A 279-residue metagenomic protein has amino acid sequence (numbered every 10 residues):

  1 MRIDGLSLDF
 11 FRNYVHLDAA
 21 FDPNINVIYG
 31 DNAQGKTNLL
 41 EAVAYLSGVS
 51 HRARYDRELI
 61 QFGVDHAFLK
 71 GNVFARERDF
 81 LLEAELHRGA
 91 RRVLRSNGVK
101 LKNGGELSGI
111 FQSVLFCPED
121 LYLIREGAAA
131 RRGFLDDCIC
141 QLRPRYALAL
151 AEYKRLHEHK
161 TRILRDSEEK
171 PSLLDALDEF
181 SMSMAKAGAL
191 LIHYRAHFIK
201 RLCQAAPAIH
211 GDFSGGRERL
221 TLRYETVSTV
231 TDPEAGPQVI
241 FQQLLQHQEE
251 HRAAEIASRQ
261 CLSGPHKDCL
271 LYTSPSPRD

Functional and structural regions predicted by a protein language model:
M1-V15: N-terminal pre-Walker A segment at the start of P-loop NTPase domains
F11, V15-S96, R145-Y146, Y153 (+3 more regions): Conserved P-loop NTP-binding catalytic core
S47-A130, D136-L142, Y146, C203-A208 (+1 more regions): Nucleotide-state sensing region of NTPase/ATPase domains
Y122-S214: An accessory alpha-helical subdomain
A196-L270: Amphipathic heptad-repeat alpha-helical coiled-coil/stalk segments that mediate oligomerization, filament/stalk
Y272-D279: Conserved small/polar residues in nucleotide/adenosyl-binding loops
